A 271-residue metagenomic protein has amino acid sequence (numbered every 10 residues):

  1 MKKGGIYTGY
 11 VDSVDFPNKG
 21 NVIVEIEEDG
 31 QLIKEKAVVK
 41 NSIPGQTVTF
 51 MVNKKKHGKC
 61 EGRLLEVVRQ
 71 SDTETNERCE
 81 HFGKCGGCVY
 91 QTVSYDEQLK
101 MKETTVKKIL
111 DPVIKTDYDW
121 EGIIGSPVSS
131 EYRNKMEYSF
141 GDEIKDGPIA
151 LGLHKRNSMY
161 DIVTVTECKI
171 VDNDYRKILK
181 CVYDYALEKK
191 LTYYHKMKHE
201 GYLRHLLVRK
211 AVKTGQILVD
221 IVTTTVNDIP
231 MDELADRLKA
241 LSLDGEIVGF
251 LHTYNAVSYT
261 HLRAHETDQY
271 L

Functional and structural regions predicted by a protein language model:
M1-R263: Accessory RNA-recognition modules of RNA-modification enzymes
H261-L271: Single conserved hydrophobic/aromatic residue that forms the stacking wall/gate of nucleotide- or nucleobase-binding
